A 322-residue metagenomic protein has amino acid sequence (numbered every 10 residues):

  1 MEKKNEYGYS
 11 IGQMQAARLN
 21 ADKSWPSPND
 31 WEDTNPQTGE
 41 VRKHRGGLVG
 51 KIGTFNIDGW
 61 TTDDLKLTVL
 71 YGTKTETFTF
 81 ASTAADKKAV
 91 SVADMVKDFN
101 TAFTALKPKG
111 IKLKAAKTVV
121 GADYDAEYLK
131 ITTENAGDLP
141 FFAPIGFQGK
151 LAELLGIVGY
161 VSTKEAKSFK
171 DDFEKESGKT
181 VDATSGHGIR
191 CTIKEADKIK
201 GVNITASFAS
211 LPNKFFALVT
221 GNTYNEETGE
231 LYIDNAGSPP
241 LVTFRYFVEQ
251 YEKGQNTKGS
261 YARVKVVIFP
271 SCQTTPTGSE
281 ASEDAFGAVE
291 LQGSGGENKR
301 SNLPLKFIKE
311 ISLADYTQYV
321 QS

Functional and structural regions predicted by a protein language model:
M1-G47, K150, L154-F173: Polar/acidic, low-complexity leader/linker segments enriched in S/T/G and N/D
E40-N56, L211-G237: Charged, amphipathic alpha-helical segments
H44-I52, G178-A196, G201-N203: Short, solvent-exposed beta-alpha or beta-beta edge segments that form flexible loop/patches at the rim of ligand
T54-F147, L151-L154: Extended, beta-strand-rich, solvent-exposed assembly scaffolds of outer structural proteins
Y71-T73, F208-P212, V248-E252, Q273-T275 (+1 more regions): Beta-strand elements of well-folded, non-transmembrane domains
C191-F216, A285-R300: Oligomerization/assembly interface segments of phage tail-like spikes and tubes
G221-C272: Short helix-loop boundary/capping segments
V266-S322: Mixed-charge, glycine-accented linear interaction segment located at domain edges/termini
